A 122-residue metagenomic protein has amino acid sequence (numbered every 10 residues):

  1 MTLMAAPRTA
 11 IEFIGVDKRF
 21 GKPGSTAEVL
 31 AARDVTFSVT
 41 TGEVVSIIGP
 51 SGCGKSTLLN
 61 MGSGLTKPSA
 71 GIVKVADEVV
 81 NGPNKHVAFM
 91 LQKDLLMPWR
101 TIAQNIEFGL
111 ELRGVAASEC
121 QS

Functional and structural regions predicted by a protein language model:
I11, L30-A32: Conserved structural motif at the start of ABC-family nucleotide-binding domains
V45-S46, F89: Short beta-strand immediately N-terminal to the Walker A/P-loop
I48-P50: The feature captures the beta-strand-to-loop junction immediately N-terminal to the Walker
S63: Helix-to-loop junction immediately C-terminal to a conserved catalytic motif
S69-I72, E119: Conserved coupling/switch loops of ABC nucleotide-binding domains, chiefly the family-specific signature
G71-G82: Conserved ABC transporter NBD signature motif
H86, Q92, T101-A103: Beta-to-alpha transition at the N-cap of a short helix in the ABC ATPase nucleotide-binding domain, specifically
A103-E111, Q121: Short helical segment in ABC ATPase nucleotide-binding domains corresponding to the A-loop/adjacent helical element
